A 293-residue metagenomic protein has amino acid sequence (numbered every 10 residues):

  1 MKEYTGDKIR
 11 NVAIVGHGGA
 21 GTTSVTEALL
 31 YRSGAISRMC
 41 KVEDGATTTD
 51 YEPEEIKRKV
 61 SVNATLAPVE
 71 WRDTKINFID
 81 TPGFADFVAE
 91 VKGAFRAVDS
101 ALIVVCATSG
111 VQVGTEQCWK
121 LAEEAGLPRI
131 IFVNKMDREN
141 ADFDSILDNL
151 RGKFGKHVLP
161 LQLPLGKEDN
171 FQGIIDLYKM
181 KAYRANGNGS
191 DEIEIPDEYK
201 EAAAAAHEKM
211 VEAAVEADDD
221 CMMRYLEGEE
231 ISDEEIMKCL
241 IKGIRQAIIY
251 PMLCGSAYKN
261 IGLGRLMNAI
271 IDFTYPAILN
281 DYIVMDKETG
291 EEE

Functional and structural regions predicted by a protein language model:
M1-E293: Structural and coupling elements of P-loop NTPases
